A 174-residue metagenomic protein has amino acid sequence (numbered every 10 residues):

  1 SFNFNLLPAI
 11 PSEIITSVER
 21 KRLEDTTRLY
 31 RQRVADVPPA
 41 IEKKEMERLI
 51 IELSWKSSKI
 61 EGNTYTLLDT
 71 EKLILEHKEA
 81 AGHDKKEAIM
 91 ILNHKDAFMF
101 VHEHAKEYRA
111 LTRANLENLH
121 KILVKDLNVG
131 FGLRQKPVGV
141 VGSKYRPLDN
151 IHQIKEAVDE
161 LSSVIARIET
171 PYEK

Functional and structural regions predicted by a protein language model:
S1-K174: FIC/Doc superfamily catalytic core
